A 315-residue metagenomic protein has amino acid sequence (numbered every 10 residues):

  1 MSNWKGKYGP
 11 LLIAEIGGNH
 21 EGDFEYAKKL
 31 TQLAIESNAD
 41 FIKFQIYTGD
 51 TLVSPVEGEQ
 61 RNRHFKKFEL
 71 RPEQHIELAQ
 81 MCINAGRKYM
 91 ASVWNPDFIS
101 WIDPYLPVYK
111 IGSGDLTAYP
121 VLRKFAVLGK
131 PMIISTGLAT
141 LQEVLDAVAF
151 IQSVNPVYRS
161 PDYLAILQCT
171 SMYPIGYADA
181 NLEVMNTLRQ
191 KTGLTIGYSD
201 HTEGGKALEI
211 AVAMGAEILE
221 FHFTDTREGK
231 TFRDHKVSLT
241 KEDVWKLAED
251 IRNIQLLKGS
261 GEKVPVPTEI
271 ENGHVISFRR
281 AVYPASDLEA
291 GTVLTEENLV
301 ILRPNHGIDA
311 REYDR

Functional and structural regions predicted by a protein language model:
M1-R315: Catalytic cores and adjacent flexible loops of soluble metabolic enzymes that perform enolate/carbanion chemistry on
